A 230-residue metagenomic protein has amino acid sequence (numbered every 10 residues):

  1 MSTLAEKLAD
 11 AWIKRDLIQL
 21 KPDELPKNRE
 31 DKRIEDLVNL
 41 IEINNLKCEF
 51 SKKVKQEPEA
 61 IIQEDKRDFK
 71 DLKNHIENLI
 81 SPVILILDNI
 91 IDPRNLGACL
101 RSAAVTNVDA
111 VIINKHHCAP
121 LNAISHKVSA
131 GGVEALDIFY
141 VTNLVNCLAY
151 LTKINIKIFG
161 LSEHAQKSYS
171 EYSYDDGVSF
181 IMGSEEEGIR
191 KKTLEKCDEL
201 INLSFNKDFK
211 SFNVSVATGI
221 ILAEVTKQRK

Functional and structural regions predicted by a protein language model:
M1-N78: N-terminal positively charged helical leader segments and presequences
S2, A11-D16, R33, K127-A130 (+1 more regions): Structured adenosyl-cofactor binding patch, chiefly the S-adenosyl-L-methionine
T3, Q19-P22, P26, N39-N45 (+2 more regions): RNA substrate-binding interface of SAM-dependent RNA methyltransferases
D16, A60, S81-P82, N155-I156 (+1 more regions): Short coil/turn segments at beta-strand junctions that form active-site/ligand-binding loops
D31-I34, L96-G97, T152, V214-S215: Conserved strand-to-helix beginnings and helix N-cap segments that scaffold or border functional pockets
K55-Q63, S129-V133, V141, D175-G183: Short basic, glycine-rich beta-strand/loop surfaces that mediate nucleic-acid
C99, I189-T193, I221: Conserved sugar-transfer catalytic core signal across GT-A, GT-B, and GT-C glycosyltransferases
F159-N213: Active-site/ligand-binding-proximal alpha/beta "capping" segment
